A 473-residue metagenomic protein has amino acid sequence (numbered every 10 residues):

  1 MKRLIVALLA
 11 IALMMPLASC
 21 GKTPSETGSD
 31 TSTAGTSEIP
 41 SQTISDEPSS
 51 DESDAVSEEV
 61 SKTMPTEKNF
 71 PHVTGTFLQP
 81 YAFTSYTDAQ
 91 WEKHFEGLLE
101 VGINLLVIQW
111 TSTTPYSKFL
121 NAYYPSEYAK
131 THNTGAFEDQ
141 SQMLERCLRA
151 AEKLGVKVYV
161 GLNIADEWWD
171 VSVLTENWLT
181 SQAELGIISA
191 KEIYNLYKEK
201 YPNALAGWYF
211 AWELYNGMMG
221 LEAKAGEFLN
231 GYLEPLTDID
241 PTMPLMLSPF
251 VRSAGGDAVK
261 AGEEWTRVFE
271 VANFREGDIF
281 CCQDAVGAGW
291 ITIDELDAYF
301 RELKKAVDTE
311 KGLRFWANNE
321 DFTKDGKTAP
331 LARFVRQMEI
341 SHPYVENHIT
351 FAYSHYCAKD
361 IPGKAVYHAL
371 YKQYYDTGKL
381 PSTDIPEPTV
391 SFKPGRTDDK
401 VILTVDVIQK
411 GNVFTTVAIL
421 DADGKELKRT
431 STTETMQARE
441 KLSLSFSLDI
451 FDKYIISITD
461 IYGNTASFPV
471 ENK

Functional and structural regions predicted by a protein language model:
P16-S19: C-terminal motif of bacterial Sec signal peptides marking the signal peptidase cleavage site
E58-S112: Boundary/entry segment of secreted carbohydrate-active catalytic domains
Q90-E100, N104-D166, K224-L245, L296-D297: Aromatic-lined substrate-binding rim segments of carbohydrate-active enzymes
D139-L154, T175-G207, F269-A272: An active-site-proximal structural segment forming one wall of the substrate-binding cleft that immediately precedes
N163-E167, S189-E222: Active-site groove signature of glycoside hydrolases
I188-E192, Y201, M218-T266, N273-G277 (+2 more regions): Active-site neighborhood of glycoside hydrolase catalytic domains
N203-N216, L247-V251, A261-D294, F351-Y353: Aromatic- and acid-rich polysaccharide-binding/catalytic face of secreted or lumenal carbohydrate-active enzymes
G277, C281-T292, E302, A306-T383: Substrate-binding cleft of secreted/luminal carbohydrate-active enzymes
